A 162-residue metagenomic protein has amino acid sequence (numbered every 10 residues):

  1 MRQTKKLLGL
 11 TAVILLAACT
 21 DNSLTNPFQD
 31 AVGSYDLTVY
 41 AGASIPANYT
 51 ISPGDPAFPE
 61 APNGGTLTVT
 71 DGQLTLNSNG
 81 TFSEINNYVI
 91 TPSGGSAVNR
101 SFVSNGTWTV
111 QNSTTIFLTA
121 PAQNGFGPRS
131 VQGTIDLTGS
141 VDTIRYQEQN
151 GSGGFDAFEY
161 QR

Functional and structural regions predicted by a protein language model:
M1-L8: Bacterial N-terminal signal peptides that target proteins for export
T11: Flanking scaffold residues of small Cys/His-coordinated metal-binding clusters
L15-A18: C-terminal motif of bacterial Sec signal peptides marking the signal peptidase cleavage site
T20-R162: Lipid interaction determinants
